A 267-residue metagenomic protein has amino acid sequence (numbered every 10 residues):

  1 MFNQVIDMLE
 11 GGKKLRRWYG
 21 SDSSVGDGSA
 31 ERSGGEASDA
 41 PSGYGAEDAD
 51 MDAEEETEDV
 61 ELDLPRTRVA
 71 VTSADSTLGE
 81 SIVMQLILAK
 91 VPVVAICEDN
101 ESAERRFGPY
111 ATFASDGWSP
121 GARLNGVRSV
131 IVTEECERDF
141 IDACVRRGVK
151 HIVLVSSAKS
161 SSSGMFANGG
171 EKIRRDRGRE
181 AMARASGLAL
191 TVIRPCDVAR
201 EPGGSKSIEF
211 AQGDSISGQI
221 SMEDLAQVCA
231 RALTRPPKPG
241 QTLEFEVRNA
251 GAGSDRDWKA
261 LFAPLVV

Functional and structural regions predicted by a protein language model:
M1-R68, K259-V267: Non-catalytic terminal and boundary segments that flank Rossmann-like NAD(P)-dependent oxidoreductase
D52, E56-V91, C97: N-terminal Rossmann NAD(P)H-binding glycine-rich loop of SDR-like oxidoreductase domains
T72, E134-S217: Glycine-/Pro-rich loop/turn segments that contact NAD(P) or position catalytic residues in Rossmann-like domains
L78-I82, F140, R179, C229: Hydrophobic residues within alpha-helices that form the first helical element adjacent to the glycine-rich loop
F107-S129: Conserved Rossmann-fold cofactor-binding substructure of NAD(P)-dependent oxidoreductases
E201-S207, A232-G240: Glycine/proline-rich active-site loop of Rossmann-fold NAD(P)-dependent oxidoreductases
I216-R231, Q241: Substrate-positioning beta->alpha
R235-D257: Core catalytic loop region at the nicotinamide-binding pocket of NAD(P)H-dependent oxidoreductases
